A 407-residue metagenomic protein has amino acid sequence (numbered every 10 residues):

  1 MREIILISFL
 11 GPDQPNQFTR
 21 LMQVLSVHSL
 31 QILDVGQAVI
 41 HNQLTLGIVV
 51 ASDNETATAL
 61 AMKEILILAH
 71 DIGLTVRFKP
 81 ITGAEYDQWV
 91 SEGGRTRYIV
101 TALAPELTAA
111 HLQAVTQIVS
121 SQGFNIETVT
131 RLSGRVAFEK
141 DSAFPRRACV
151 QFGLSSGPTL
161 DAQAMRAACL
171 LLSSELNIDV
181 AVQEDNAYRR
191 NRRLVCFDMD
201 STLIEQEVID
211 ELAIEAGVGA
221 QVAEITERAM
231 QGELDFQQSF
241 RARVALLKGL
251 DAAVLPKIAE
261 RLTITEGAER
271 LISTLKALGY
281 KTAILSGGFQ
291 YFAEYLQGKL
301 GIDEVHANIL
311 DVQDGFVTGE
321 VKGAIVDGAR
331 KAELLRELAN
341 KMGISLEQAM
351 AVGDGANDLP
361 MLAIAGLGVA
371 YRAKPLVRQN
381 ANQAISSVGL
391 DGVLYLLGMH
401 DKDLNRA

Functional and structural regions predicted by a protein language model:
M1-R192: A conserved regulatory-domain signal marking ACT and ACT-like small-molecule sensing domains and adjacent regulatory
N16, T56, L60, A110 (+8 more regions): Conserved active-site and cofactor/substrate-binding residues in soluble primary-metabolism enzymes
Q17, L203-Q206, D358-M361: Short glycine/serine/threonine-rich phosphate/pyrophosphate-binding segments that cradle anionic phosphate groups
E85-W89, G94, E184-R193, T226-A252 (+2 more regions): Long, charged amphipathic helices and adjacent flexible linkers at domain junctions
S156, D200, E269: Active-site pocket-lining segments that scaffold enzyme catalytic pockets across diverse folds
A187-Q237: Active-site neighborhood of HAD-like aspartate-dependent phosphohydrolases
G249-A407: C-terminal cap/substrate-recognition subdomain and adjoining C-terminal extension of metal-dependent phosphatase-like
